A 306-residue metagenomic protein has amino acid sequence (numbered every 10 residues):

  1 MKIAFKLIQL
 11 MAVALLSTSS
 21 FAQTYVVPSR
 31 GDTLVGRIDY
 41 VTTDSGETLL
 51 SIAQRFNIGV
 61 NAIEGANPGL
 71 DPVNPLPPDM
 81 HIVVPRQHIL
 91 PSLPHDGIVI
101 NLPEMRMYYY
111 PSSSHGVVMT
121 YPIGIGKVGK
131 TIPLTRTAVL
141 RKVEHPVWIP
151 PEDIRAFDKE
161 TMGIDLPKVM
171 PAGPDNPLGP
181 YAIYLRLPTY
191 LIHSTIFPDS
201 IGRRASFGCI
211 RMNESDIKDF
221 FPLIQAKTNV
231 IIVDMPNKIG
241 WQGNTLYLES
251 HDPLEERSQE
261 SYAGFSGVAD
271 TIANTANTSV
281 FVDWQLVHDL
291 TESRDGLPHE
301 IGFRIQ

Functional and structural regions predicted by a protein language model:
M1-I8: Bacterial N-terminal signal peptides that target proteins for export
S17-S19: N-terminal signal peptide c-region/cleavage motif recognized by signal peptidases
Q23-V35, V60-I98, P236: Extracellular LysM carbohydrate-binding repeats and other cell-envelope/extracellular binding modules
T24-N57: Primarily a LysM-type cell-wall glycan-binding module
D44-P75, S114-T120: LysM (lysin motif) carbohydrate-binding repeats in extracellular/periplasmic proteins that recognize
G46, P78-I82, K227-V230: Loop/turn positions that initiate beta-strands
P91-P198, F221-P222, S250, E256-Q306: Gly/Pro-biased beta-strand-loop elements
G179-Y181, L185-N237: Flexible, glycine-rich surface segments
